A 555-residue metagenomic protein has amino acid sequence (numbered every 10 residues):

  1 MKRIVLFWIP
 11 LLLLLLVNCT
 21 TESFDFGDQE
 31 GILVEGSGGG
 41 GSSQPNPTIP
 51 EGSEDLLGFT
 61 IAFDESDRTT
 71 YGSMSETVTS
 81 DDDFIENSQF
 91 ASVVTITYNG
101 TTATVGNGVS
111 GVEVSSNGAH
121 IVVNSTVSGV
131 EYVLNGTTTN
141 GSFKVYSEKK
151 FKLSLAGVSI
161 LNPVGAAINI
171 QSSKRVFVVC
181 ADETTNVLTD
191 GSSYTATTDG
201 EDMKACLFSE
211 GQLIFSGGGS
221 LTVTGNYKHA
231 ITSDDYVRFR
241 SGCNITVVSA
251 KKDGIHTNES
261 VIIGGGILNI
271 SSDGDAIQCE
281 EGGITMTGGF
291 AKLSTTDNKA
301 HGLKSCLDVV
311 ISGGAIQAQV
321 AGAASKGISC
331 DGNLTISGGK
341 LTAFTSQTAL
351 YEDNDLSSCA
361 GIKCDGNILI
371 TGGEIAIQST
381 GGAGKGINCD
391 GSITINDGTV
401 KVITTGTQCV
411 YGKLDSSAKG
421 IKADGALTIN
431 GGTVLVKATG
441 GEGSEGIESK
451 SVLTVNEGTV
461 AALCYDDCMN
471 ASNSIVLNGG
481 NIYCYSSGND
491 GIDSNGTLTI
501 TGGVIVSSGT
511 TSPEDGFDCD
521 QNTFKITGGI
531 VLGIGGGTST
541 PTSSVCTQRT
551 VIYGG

Functional and structural regions predicted by a protein language model:
M1-F7: Positively charged n-region of N-terminal signal peptides that target proteins for export
I9-L13: Hydrophobic helical h-region of N-terminal Sec-dependent signal peptides in bacterial secretory/periplasmic proteins
L15-N18: C-terminal motif of bacterial Sec signal peptides marking the signal peptidase cleavage site
T20-G555: A composition-driven surface/loop motif
